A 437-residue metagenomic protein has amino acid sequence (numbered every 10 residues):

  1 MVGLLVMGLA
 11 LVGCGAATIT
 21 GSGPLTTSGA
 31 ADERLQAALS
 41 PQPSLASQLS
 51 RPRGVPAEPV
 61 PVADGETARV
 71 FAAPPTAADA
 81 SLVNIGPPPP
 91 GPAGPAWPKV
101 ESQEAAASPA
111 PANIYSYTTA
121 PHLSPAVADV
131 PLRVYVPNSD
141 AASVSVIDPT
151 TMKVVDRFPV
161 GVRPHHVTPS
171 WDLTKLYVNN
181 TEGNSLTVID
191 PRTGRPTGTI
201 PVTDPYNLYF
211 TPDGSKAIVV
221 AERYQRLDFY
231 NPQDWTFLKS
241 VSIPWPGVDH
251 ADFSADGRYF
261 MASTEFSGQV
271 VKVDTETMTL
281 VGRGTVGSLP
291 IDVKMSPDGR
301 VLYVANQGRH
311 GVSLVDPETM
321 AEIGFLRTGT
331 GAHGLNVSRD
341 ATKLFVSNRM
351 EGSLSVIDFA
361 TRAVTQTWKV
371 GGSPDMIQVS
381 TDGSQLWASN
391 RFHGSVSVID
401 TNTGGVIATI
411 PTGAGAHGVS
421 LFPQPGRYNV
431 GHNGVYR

Functional and structural regions predicted by a protein language model:
V2-G13: Bacterial N-terminal signal peptides
C14-R437: Predominantly soluble domains enriched in secretory-pathway, periplasmic, or organellar proteins
